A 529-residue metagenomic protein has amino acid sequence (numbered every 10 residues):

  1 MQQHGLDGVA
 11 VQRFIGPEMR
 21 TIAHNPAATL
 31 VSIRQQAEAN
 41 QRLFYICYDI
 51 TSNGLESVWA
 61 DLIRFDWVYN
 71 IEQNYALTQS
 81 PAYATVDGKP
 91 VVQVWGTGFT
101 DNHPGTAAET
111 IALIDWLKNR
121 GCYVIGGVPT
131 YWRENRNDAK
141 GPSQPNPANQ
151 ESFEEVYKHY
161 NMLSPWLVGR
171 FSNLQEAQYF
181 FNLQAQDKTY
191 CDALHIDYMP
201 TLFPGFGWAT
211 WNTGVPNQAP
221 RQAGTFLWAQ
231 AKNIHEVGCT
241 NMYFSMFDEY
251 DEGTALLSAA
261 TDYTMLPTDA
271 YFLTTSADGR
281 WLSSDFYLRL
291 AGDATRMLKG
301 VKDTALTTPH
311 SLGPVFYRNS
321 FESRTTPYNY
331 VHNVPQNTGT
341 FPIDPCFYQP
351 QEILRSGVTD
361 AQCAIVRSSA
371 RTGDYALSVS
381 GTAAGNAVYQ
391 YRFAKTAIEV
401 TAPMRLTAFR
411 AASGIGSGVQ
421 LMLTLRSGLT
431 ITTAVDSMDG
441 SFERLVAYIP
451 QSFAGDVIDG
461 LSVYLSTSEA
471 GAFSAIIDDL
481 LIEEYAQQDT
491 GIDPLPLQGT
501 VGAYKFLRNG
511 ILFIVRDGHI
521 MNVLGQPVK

Functional and structural regions predicted by a protein language model:
Q2-P314: Glycan-processing catalytic domains of CAZymes
L183, N319-E322, L377, G381-A383 (+4 more regions): Extra-cytoplasmic beta-strand recognition segments
L306-V358: Extracellular carbohydrate-recognition regions
D360-N386: Short carbohydrate-recognition loop motifs
R426-D459: Extracellular carbohydrate recognition and processing domains and analogous Trp-centered ligand-binding platforms
G455, S466-Y485: Extracellular carbohydrate recognition
E483-D517, P527-V528: Residue-level detector of functionally pivotal "anchor" positions at catalytic/ligand-binding pockets or at interdomain
